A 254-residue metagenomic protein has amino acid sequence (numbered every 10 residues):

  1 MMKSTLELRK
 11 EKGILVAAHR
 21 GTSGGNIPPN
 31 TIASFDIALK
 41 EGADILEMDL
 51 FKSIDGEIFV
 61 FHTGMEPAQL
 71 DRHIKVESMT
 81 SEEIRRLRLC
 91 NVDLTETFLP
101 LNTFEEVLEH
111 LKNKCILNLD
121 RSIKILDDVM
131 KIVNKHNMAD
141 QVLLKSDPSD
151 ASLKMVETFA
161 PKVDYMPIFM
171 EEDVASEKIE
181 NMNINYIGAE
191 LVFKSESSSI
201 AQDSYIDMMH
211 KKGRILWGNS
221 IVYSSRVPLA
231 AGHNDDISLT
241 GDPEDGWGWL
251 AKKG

Functional and structural regions predicted by a protein language model:
M1-G254: Phosphate-group recognition and catalysis centered on beta-loop-alpha active-site segments
